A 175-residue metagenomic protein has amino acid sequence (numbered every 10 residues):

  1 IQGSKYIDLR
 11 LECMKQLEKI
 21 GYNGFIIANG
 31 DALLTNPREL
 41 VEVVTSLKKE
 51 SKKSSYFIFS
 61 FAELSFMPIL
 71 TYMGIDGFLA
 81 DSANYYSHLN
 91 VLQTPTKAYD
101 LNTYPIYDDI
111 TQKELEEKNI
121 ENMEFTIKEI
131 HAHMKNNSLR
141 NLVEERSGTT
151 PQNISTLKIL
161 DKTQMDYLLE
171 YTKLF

Functional and structural regions predicted by a protein language model:
I1-E114: Glycine-rich phosphate/ribose-binding loops and adjacent secondary-structure elements that form binding surfaces
I106-F175: C-terminal extensions of enzymes
